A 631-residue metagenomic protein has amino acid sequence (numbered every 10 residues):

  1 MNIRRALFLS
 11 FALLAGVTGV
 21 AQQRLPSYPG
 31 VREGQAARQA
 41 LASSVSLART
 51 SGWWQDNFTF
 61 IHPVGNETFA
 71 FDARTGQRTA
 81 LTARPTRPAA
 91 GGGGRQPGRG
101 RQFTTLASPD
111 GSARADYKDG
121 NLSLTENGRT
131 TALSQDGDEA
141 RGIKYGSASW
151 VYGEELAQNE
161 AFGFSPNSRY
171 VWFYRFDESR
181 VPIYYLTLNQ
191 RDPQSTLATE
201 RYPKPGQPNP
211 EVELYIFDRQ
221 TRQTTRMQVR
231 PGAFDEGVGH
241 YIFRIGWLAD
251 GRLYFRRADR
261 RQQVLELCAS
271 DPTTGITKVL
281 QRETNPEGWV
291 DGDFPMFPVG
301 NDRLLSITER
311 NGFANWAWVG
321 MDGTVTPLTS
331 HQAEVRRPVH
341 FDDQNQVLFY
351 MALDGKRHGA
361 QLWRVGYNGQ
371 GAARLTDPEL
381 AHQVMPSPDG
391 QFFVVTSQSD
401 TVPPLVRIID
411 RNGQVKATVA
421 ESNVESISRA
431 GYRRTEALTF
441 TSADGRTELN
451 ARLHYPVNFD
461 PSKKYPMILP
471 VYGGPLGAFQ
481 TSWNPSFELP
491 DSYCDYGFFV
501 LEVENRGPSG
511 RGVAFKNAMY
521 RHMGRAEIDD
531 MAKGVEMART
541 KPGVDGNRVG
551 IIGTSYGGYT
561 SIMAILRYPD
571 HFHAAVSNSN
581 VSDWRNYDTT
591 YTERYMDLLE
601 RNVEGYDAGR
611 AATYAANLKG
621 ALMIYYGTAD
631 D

Functional and structural regions predicted by a protein language model:
M1-F8: Bacterial N-terminal signal peptides that target proteins for export
F8-G16: Bacterial N-terminal signal peptides
V17-A21: Sec/Tat signal peptide C-region and signal peptidase I cleavage site
Q22-L47, R74-R101, T125-A157, Q190-R201 (+8 more regions): Multi-bladed beta-propeller domains
A48-G52, T59-T68, R78-Q96, F103 (+16 more regions): Non-catalytic accessory segments flanking enzyme active sites
Q55-N57, G111, S168, A249-R252 (+3 more regions): Conserved loop/turn motif of beta-propeller repeat scaffolds
T105-D136, E160-Y174: Hydrophobic or amphipathic alpha-helical targeting/insertion segments
P182-I183, I242, A258, Q383-D631: Serine-hydrolase catalytic core recognition
